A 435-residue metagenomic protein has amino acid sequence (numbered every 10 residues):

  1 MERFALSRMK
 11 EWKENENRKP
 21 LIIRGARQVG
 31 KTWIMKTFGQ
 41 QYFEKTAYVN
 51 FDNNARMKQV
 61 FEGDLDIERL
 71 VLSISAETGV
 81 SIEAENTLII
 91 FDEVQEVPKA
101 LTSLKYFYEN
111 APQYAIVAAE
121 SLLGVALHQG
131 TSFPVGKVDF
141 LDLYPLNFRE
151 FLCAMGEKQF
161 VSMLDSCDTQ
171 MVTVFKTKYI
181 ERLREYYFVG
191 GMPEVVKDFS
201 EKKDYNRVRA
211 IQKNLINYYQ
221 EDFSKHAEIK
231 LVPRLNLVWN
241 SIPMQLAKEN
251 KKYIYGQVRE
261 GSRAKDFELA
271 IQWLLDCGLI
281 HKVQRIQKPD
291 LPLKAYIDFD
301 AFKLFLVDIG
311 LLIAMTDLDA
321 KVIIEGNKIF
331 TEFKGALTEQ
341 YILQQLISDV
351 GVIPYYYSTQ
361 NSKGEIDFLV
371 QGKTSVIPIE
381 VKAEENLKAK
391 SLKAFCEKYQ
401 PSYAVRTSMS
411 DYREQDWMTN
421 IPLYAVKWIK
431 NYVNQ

Functional and structural regions predicted by a protein language model:
M1-E14: N-terminal pre-Walker A segment at the start of P-loop NTPase domains
K31: Conserved lysine of the Walker
I34, F38: Hydrophobic positions on the alpha1 helix immediately C-terminal to the Walker A/P-loop
N53-E85: Short glycine-rich substrate-engagement loop in P-loop NTPases that contacts/grips substrate
I90, A115-S121, D142, F151: Structural recognition of the conserved hydrophobic beta-strand(s) that form the central parallel beta-sheet of P-loop
L127-A247: Interdomain motor-coupling "hinge/lid" segment immediately C-terminal to the ATP-binding subdomain of NTP-driven enzymes
K197-E365, V370: Accessory nucleic acid-recognition modules appended to NTPase machines
L346, I366-E385, A404: Conserved catalytic cores of phosphodiester-cleaving nucleases, focusing on short active-site segments
